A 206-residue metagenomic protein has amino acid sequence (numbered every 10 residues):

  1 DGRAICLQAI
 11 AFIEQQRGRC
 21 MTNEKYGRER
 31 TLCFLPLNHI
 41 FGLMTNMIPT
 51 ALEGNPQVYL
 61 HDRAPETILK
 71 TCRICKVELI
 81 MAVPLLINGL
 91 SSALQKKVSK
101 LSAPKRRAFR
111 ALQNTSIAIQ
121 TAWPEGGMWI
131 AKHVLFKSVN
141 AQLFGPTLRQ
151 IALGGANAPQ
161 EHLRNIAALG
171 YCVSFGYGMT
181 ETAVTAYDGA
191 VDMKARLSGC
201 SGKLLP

Functional and structural regions predicted by a protein language model:
D1, N46-M47, D62, L163-I166: Composition- and surface-driven signal marking solvent-exposed, interaction-prone regions in large proteins
G2, R28, M179: ATP/adenylate-binding site constellation spanning eukaryotic-like Ser/Thr protein kinases, ABC-transporter
G2-R3, L35: Structural detector for helix-capping/boundary residues
R3, L85, A156-N157: Alpha-helix/helix-capping structural signal
A4-I5, I87, G178, A195: Tryptophan-centric aromatic hotspots in well-structured domains and transmembrane helices
C6-R30, L37-H133, K137-S138: Conserved AMP-binding/adenylation subdomain of ANL enzymes
R30-L35, Q150-L153: Extended hydrophobic secondary-structure segments that form protein cores and membrane-embedded regions
V58-Y59, P124-G127, A141, P146-G154 (+1 more regions): Conserved ATP-binding loop and adjacent catalytic segment of the adenylate-forming AMP-binding
